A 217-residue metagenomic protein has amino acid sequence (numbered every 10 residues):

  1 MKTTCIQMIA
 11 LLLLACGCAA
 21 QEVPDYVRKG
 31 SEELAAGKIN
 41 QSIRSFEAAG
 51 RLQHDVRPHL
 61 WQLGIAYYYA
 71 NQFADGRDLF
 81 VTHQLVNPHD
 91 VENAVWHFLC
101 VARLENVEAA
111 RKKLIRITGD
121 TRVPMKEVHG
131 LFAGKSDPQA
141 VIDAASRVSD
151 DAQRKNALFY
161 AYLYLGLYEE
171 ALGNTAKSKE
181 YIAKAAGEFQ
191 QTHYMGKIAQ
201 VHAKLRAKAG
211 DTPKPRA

Functional and structural regions predicted by a protein language model:
A48-R51, T82-L85, G119, Q153 (+1 more regions): Conserved structural position within tetratricopeptide repeats
H54, P88, T118-R122, N156 (+1 more regions): Short coil turns that delineate tetratricopeptide repeat
